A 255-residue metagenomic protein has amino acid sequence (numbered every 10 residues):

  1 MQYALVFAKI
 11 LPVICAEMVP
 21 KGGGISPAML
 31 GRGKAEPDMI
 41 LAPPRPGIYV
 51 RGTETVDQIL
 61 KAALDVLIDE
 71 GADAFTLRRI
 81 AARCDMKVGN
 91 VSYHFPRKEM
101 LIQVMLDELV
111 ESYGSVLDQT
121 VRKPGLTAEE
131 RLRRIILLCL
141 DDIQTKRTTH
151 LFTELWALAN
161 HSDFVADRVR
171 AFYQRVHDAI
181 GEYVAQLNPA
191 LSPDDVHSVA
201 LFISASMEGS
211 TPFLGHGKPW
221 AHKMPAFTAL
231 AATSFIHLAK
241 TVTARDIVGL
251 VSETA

Functional and structural regions predicted by a protein language model:
M1-E54, D65, V242-A255: N-terminal intrinsically disordered/low-complexity leader segments
T55-Q58, A62-M100, V104: Helix-turn-helix
Q58, A62-E70, S115-T120, L151 (+2 more regions): Solvent-exposed, amphipathic alpha-helical segments
P96-M100, V104, L126, I143-Q144 (+3 more regions): Residues in soluble alpha-helical coiled-coils and helical-bundle/repeat scaffolds
V104, D118-T149, V199-I203: Hydrophobic alpha-helical connector segments
D107-Y113: Short, basic, alpha-helical segments at the C-terminal edge of helix-turn-helix-like DNA-binding modules
R133-E182: Short secondary-structure transition hinges
A166, R170, Q186-A255: Hydrophobic/aromatic-rich alpha-helical bundle segments in the mid-to-C-terminal region
